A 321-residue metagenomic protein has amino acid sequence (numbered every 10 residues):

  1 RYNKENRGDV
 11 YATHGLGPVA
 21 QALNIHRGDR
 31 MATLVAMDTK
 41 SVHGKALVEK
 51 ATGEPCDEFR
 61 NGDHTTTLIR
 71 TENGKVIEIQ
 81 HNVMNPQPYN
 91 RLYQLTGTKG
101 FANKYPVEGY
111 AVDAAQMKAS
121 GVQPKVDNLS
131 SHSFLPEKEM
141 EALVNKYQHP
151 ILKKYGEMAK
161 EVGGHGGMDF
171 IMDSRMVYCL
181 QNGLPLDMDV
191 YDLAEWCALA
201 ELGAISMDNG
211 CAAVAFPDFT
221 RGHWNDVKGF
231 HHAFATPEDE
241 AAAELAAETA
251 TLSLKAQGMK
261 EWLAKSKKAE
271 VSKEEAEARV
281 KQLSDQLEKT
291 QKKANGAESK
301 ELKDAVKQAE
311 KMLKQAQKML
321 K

Functional and structural regions predicted by a protein language model:
R1-F59, M176, G210: Predominantly a Rossmann-like dinucleotide-binding segment in NAD(P)-dependent oxidoreductases
A20, P88-G97, F101-K104, V112-K321: C-terminal helical cap and adjacent loop that interface with cofactors, partners, or active-site loops
L23, T71, H81-V83: Short beta-strand segments enriched in hydrophobic/aromatic residues within well-folded beta-rich domains
H26, K75, Y89: Glycine/proline-rich active-site loop of Rossmann-fold NAD(P)-dependent oxidoreductases
M37-H43, N73, V83-P86, K99: Glycine-rich beta-alpha junction loops
G62, T67-N73, T96-G97: Active-site beta-strand termini and strand-to-loop segments that position acidic
E78-H81, Y105: Beta-strand scaffold of nucleotide-dependent catalytic cores
